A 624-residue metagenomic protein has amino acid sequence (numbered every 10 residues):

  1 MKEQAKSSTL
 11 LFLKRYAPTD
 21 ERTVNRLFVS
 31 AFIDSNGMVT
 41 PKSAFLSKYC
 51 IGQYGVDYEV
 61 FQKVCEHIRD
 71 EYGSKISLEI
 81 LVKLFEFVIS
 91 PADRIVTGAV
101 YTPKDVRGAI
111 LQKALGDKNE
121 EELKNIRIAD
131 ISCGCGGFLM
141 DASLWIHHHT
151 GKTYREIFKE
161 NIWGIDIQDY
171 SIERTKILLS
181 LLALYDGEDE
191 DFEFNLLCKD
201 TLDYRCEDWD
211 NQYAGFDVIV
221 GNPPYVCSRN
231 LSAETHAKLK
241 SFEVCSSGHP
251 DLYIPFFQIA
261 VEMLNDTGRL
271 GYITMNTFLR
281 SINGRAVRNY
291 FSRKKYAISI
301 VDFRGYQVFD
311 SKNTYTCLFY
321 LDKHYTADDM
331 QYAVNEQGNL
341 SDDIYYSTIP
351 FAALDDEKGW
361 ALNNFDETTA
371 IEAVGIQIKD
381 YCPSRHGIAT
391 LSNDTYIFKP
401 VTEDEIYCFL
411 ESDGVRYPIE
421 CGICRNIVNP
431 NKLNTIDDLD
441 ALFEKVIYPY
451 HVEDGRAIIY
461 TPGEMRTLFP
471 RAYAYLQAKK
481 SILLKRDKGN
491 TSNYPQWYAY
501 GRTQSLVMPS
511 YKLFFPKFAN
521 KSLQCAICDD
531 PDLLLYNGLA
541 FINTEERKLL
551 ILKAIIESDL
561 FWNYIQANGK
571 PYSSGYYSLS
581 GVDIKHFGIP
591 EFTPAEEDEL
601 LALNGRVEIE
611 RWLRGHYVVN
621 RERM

Functional and structural regions predicted by a protein language model:
K2-E3, W145-H149, L179-L182, T235-L239 (+3 more regions): Glycine-rich, phosphate-binding/catalytic loops in enzymes
K2-R174, L178, Y204-R205, P223 (+3 more regions): Class I S-adenosyl-L-methionine
G37, Y54, D322-T326, T544-R547: Short loop segments at secondary-structure junctions
V88, D105, S132-G137, G164-S171 (+13 more regions): Short, flexible loop/turn elements at secondary-structure junctions
V96, G116, G151, Y204-W209 (+5 more regions): Generic recognition of flexible, low-complexity loop/linker segments
D105-V106, C133, M140, I167 (+5 more regions): Signature of N6-adenine DNA methyltransferases within the class I
L123-N125, I157-N161, D191-E193, C198 (+11 more regions): Short, well-ordered loop/turn elements at secondary-structure boundaries
T369-A602, R606-R623: Polybasic, glycine- and aromatic-enriched phosphate-binding surface used to engage nucleic acids
